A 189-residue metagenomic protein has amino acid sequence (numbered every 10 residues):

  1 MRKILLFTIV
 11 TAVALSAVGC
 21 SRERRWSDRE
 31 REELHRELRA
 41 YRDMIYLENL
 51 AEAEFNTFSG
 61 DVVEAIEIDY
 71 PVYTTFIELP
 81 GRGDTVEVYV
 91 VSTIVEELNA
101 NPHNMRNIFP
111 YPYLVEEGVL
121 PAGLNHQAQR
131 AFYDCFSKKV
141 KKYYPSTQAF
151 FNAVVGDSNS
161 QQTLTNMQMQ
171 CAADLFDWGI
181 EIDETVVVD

Functional and structural regions predicted by a protein language model:
I4-V13: Sec-dependent N-terminal signal peptides
S16-G19: C-terminal motif of bacterial Sec signal peptides marking the signal peptidase cleavage site
S21-E23: Bacterial signal peptide processing site
L38-Y73: Post-signal-peptide N-terminal segment of Sec-exported extracytoplasmic proteins
L47, A51-S59, V91, N125-Y133 (+1 more regions): Membrane-interface starts of transmembrane alpha-helices
V72-I94, A149-N159, T163: Short, charged early-sequence alpha-helical segments and their helix-coil boundaries
S92-D134, K141-Y144, F176-E184: Extended amphipathic alpha-helical interaction segments
T147-D189: C-terminal amphipathic alpha-helix
